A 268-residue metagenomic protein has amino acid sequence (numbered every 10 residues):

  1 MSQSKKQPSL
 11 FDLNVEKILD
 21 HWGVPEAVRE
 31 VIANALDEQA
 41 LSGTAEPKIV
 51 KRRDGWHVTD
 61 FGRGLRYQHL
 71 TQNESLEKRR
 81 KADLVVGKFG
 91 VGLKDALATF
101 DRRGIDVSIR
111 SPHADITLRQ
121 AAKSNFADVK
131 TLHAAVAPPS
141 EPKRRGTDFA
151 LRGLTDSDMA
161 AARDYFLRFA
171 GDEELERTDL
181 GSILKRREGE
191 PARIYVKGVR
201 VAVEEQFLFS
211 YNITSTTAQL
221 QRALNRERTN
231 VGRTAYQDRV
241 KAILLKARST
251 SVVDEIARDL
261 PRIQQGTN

Functional and structural regions predicted by a protein language model:
S2-A45, R103-S108, P112-N268: N-terminal assembly/transducer modules of large multi-domain enzymes, emphasizing dimerization/partner-binding
Q7, E16, P47, T59 (+3 more regions): Generic structural signal for short, flexible, solvent-exposed coil/loop and linker residues
D12, G55, G92-K94, V196: Sparse, context-dependent recognition of short Cys/His-centered cofactor- or disulfide-binding micro-motifs
T44-D54: Short beta-strand/loop element within the Bergerat-fold HATPase_c
D54-W56, T147: Short beta-strand element(s) in the Bergerat
H57, F61-R119: Flexible ATP-lid and adjacent glycine-rich G1/G2 motifs of the Bergerat
